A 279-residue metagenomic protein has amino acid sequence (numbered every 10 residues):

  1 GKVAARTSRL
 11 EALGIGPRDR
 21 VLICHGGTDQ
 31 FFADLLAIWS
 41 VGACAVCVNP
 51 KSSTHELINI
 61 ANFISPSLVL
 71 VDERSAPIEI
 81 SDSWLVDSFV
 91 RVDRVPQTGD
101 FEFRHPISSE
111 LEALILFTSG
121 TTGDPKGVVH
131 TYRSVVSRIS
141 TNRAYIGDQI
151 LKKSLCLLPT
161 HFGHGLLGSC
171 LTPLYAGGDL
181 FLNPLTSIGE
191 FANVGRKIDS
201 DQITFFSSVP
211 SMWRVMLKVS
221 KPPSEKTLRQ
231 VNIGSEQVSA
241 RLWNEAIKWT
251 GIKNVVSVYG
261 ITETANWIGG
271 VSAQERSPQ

Functional and structural regions predicted by a protein language model:
R6-S52, C156-T160: Conserved AMP-binding/adenylate-forming
H25-G26, A43-N62, E73-S75, G178-S200: ATP-dependent adenylate-forming carboxylate-activation enzymes
H25-T28, N49, D148, L158-G163 (+3 more regions): Conserved AMP-binding
I60-A61, V69, T118, G260: Gly/Ser/Thr-enriched flexible coils
G99-F117, D124, G147-S154: Conserved pre-ATP/AMP-binding loop-to-beta segment of ANL
A113-S140: Conserved AMP-binding A3 loop
V136-K153, G163-T204: Conserved AMP-binding/adenylation subdomain of ANL enzymes
I203-S208, L217-P278: Gly/Ser/Thr-rich phosphate-binding loop
